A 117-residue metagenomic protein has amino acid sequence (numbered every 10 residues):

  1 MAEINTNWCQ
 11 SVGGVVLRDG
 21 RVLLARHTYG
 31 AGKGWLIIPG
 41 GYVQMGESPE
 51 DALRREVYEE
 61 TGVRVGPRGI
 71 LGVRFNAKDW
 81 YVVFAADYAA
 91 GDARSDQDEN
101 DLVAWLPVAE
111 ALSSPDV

Functional and structural regions predicted by a protein language model:
M1-V22, Y42, L71: Conserved N-terminal beta-strand and adjoining loop/helix that marks the start of the Nudix/MutT-like hydrolase domain
I4-N5, R26, A93-R94: Short, flexible, glycine/charge-rich loop motifs used to bind or transfer phosphoryl groups or to couple energy/partner
W8, G34, K78-W80: Residue-level preference for beta-strand/loop junctions
G13-G14, A25, T61, A111: Small side chains
R18-E59: Conserved Nudix-box catalytic region and its N-terminal flanking loop in Nudix hydrolases and closely related
R26-H27, G69, A86: Residue-level recognition of conserved beta-strand positions in structured domain cores
V43-G66, F75-V117: Unchanged
